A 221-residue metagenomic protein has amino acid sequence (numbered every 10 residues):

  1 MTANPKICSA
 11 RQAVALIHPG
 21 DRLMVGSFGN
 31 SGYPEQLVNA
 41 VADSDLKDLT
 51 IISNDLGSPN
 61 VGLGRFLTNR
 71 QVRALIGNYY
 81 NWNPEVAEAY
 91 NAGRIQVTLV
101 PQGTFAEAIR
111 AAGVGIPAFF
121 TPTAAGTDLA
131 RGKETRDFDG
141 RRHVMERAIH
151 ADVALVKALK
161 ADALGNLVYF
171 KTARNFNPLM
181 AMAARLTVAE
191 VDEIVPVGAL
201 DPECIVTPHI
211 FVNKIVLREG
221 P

Functional and structural regions predicted by a protein language model:
M1-P221: Conserved alpha/beta enzyme-core scaffold
